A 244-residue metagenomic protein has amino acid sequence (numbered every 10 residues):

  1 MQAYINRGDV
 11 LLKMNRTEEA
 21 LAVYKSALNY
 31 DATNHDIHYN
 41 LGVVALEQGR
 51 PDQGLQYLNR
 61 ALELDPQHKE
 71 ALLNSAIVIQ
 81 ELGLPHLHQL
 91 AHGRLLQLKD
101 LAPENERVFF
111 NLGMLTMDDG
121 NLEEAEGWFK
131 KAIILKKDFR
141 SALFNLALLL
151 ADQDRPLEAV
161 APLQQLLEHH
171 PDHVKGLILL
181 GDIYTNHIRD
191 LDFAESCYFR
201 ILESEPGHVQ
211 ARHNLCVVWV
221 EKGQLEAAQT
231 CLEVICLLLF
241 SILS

Functional and structural regions predicted by a protein language model:
M1-Q2, H35-D36, K69-E70, E106-R107 (+5 more regions): Helix-start (N-cap) detector for alpha-helical repeat units in TPR-like alpha-solenoids, especially tetratricopeptide
D9, V43, I77, M114 (+3 more regions): Residue-level recognition of tetratricopeptide repeat
K13-S26, E47-R60, E81-Q97, D118-K131 (+3 more regions): Structural signature of tandem alpha-helical TPR/SEL1-like repeats, specifically the intra-repeat loop/turn
Y30, L64, L101, L135 (+3 more regions): Structural marker of alpha-solenoid helical repeat scaffolds
Y57, A61, P66-A76, A91 (+9 more regions): Core solenoid repeat modules with strong leucine/isoleucine-rich periodicity, prominently canonical LRR arrays but also
K69-V78, I178-D182, S244: Amphipathic alpha-helical repeat scaffolds of TPR domains
